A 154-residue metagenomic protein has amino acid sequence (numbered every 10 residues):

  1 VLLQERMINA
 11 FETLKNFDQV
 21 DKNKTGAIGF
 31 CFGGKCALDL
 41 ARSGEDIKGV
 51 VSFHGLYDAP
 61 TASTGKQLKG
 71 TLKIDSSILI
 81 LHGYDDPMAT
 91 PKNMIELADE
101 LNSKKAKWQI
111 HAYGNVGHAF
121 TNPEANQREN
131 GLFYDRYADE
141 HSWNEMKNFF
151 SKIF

Functional and structural regions predicted by a protein language model:
V1-F154: N-terminal cap/leader regions of alpha/beta-hydrolase-fold enzymes, predominantly small-molecule hydrolases
